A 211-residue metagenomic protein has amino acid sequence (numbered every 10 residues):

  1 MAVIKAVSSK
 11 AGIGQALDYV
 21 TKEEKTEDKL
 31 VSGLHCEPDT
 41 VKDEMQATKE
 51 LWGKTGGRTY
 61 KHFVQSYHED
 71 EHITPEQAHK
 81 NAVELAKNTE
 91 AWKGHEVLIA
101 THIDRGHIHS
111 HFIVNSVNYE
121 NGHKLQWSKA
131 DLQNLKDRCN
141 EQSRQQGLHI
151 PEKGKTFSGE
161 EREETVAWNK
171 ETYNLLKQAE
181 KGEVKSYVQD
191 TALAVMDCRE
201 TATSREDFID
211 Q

Functional and structural regions predicted by a protein language model:
M1-Q211: N-terminal nicking endonuclease/strand-transfer module with a His-rich metal-binding environment and a catalytic Tyr
